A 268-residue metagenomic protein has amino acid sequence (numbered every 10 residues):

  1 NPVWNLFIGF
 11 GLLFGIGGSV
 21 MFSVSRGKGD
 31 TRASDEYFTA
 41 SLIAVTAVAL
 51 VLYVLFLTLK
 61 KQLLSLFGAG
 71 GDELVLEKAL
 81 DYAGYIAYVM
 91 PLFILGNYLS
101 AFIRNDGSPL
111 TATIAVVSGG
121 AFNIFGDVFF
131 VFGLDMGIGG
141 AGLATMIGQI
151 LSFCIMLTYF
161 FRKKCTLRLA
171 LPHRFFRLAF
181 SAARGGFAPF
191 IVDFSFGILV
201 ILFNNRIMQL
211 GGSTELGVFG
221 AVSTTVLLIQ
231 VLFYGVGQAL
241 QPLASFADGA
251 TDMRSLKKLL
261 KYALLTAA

Functional and structural regions predicted by a protein language model:
N1-Y53, F93-A112, V218-A268: Small-residue-rich hydrophobic transmembrane alpha-helices
L6-G9, N123-D127, F153-L157, L227-V231: Hydrophobic transmembrane alpha-helices of multi-pass small-molecule transporters
L12, Y85-R104, A112-N123, A141-C154 (+1 more regions): Short runs within selected transmembrane alpha-helices of multi-pass transporters and secretion channels
F22-V89, D135-G186, A244-A268: Short alpha-helical transmembrane segments in multi-pass integral membrane proteins
Y53, L57, G120, D193 (+4 more regions): Recurrent gating helices in multi-pass secondary carriers
F56, A101, D127, V131 (+3 more regions): Structural signal for membrane-spanning alpha-helices in multi-pass inner-membrane proteins, emphasizing helix cores
L64-E73, F129-D135, G197-L228, F246-A247: Helix-terminus/linker motif at the lipid-water interface of multi-pass membrane proteins
A83-A87, L110-V117, I155-T158, L171-L202 (+3 more regions): Hydrophobic faces of transmembrane alpha-helices in multi-pass small-molecule transporters and flippases across diverse
